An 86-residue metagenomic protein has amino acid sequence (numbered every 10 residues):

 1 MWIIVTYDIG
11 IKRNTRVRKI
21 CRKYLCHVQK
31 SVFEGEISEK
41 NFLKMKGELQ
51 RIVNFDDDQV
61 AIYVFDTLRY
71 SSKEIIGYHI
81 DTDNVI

Functional and structural regions predicted by a protein language model:
M1, R13, K19-I20, K46 (+3 more regions): Short leucine-rich amphipathic alpha-helices used at interfaces
M1-N41: Extended, hydrophobic alpha-helical segments
G10, H27, E36, M45 (+3 more regions): Generic signature of intrinsically disordered, low-complexity segments enriched in small/polar residues
K30, G35-Q59, V64: Short, intrinsically disordered low-complexity segments
R51-I86: C-terminal structural segments of small proteins and small subunits
